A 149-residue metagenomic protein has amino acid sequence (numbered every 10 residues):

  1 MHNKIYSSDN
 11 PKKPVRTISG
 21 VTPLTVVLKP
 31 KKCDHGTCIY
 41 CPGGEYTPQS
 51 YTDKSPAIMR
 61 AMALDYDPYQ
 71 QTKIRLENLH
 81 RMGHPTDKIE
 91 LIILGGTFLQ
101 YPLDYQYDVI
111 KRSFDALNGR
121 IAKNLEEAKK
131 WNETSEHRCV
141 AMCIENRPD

Functional and structural regions predicted by a protein language model:
M1-T37, E45-P68, K73, E77-L79 (+2 more regions): N-terminal [4Fe-4S]-dependent radical SAM core
P42: Cys/His-coordinated zinc-binding microdomains
E77-D149: Conserved SAM/AdoMet-binding glycine-rich loop
